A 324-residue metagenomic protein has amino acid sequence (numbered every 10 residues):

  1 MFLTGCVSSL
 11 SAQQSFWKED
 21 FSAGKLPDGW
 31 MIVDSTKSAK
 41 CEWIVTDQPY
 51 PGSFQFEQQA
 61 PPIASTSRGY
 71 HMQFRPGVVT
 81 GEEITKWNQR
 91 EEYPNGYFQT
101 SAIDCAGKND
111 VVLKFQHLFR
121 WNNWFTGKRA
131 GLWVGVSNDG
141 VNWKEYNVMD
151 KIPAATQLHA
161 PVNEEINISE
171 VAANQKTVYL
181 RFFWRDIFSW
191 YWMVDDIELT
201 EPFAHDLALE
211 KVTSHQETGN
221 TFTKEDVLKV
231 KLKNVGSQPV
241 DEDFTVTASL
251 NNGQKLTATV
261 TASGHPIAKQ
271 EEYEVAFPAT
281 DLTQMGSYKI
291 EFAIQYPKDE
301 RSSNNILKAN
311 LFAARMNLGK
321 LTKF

Functional and structural regions predicted by a protein language model:
M1-F16, E201: Bacterial Sec-dependent N-terminal signal peptides
Q14-E83, K323: Extracellular glycan-recognition surfaces and repeat-rich motifs
F21, F98-S101, C105-N122, L132 (+4 more regions): Extracellular beta-strand-rich recognition modules
T85-K108, V162-E165: Short beta-strands within extracellular/lumenal beta-sheet-rich domains
T100, G135-S137, S249: Conserved Ser/Thr-centered positions that define the repeating blades of beta-propeller domains
A106, S169-A173, T280-M285: Short, surface-exposed loop/turn segments at beta-strand-coil junctions that are enriched for proline with nearby
F125-W133, E242-F244: Short coil-to-beta strand junction motifs in C2/discoidin
E145-P161, W190-K323: Extracellular/luminal regions of secreted and cell-surface proteins that mediate adhesion/ECM remodeling
